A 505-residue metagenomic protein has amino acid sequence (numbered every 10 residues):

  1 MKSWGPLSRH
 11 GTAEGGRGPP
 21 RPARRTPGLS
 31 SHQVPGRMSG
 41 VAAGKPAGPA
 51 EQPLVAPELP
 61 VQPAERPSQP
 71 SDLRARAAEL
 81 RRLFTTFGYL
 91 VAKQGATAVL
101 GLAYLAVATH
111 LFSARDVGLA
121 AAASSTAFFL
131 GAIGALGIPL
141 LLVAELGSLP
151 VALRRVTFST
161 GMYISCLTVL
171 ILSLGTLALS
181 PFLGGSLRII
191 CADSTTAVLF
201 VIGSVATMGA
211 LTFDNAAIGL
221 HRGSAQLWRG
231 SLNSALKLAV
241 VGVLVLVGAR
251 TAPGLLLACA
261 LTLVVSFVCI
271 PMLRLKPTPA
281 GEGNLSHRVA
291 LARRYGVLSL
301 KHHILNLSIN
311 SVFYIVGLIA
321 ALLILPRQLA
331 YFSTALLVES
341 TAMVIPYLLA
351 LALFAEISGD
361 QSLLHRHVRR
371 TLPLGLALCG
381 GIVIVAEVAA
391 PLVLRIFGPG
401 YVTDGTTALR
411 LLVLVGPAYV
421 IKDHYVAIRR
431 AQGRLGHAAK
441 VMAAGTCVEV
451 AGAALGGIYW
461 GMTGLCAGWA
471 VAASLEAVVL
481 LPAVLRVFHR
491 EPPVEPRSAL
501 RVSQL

Functional and structural regions predicted by a protein language model:
P53-V61, E65, E79-P139, L300-P326 (+4 more regions): Signature of the first transmembrane helix
L59, E65-L83, A192, S224-W228 (+4 more regions): Interhelical loop/hinge segments that connect adjacent transmembrane helices in multipass membrane
R76, S180-F200, P326, V388-V420: Interfacial segments at transmembrane-helix termini and the short loops linking adjacent helices
T85-A98, A123, F128, A132-P181 (+2 more regions): Membrane-water interface segments that mark the loop-to-transmembrane alpha-helix transition
T85-L105, Q226, G230-N233, K237 (+4 more regions): Transmembrane helical elements of multi-pass membrane transporters/channels
G134-V151, T278, E339-L363, R430-A431: Helix-loop junctions and terminal segments of transmembrane helices in multi-pass membrane transport/translocation
S194-V201, L227-T278, T446-V448, M462-V487: Hydrophobic alpha-helical transmembrane segments
A206-R229, G359, L414-V441: Membrane-interface junctions at transmembrane-helix termini in multi-pass inner-membrane proteins
